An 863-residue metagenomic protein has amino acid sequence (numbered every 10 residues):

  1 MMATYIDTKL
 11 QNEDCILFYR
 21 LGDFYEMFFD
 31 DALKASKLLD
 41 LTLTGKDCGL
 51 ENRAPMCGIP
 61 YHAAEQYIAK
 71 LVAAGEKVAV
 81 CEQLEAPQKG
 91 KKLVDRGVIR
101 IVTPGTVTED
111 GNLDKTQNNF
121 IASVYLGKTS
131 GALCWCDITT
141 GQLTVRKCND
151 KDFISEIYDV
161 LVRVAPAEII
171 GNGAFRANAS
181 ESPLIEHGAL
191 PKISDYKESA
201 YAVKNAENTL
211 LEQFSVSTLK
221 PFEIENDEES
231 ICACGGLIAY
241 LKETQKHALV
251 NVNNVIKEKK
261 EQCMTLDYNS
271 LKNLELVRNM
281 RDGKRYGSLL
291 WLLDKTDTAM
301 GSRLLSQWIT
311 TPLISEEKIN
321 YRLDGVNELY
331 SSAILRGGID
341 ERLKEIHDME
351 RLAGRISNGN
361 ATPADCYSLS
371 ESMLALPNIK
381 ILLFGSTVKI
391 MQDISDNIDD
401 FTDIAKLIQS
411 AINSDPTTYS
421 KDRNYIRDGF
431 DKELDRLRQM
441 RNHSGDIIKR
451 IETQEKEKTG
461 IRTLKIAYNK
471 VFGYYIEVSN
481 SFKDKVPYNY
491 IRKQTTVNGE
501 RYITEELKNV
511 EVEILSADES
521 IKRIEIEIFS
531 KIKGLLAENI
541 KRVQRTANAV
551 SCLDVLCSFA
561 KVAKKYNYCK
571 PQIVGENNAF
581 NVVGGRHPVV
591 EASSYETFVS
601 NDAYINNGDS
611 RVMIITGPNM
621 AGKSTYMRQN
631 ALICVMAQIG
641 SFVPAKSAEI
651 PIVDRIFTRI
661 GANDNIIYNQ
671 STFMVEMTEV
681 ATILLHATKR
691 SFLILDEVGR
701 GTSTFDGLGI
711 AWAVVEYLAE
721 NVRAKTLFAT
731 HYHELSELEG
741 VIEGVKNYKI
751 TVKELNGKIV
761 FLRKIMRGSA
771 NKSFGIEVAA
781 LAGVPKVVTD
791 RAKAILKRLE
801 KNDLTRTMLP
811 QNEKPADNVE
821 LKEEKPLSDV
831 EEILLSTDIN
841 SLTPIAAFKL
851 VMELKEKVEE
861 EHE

Functional and structural regions predicted by a protein language model:
M1-E328, G337, E341-K344, D348-S357 (+2 more regions): Charged catalytic and DNA/RNA-contacting regions of genome-maintenance and nucleic-acid-processing enzymes
A3, D7, D14, K533 (+2 more regions): Conserved phosphate-binding elements of NTP-dependent enzyme cores
F29-A32, D227, D297-T298, R303 (+7 more regions): ATPase nucleotide-binding head domains, primarily ABC-like/P-loop NTPase cores
P104-L113, A248, T387-I390, K449-I461 (+4 more regions): Active-site phosphate-binding and catalytic loops of NTP-dependent enzymes
Y201-T209, Q213-V216, T265, M280 (+5 more regions): Amphipathic heptad-repeat alpha-helical coiled-coil/stalk segments that mediate oligomerization, filament/stalk
N358, T362, A375, D428-G429 (+2 more regions): Charged, surface-exposed helical/loop "interaction arms" that form contiguous linear patches used for dimerization
T496-G534: Extended, charged coiled-coil "arm/hinge" scaffolds of SMC/Rad50-like chromosome-maintenance ATPases and other large
L827-E863: C-terminal tails and terminal domains of large nucleic-acid-associated and other macromolecular-machine proteins
